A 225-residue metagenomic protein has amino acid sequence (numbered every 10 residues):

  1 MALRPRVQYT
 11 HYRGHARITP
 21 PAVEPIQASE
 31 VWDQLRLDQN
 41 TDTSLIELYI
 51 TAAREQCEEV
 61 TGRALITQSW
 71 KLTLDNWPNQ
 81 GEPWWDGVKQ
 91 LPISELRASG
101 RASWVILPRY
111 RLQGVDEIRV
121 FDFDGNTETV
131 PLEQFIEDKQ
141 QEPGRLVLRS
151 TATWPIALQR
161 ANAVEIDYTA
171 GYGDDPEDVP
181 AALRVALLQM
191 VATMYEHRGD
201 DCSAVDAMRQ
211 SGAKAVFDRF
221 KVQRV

Functional and structural regions predicted by a protein language model:
M1-V225: Divalent metal-cofactor coordination and adjacent catalytic microenvironments
